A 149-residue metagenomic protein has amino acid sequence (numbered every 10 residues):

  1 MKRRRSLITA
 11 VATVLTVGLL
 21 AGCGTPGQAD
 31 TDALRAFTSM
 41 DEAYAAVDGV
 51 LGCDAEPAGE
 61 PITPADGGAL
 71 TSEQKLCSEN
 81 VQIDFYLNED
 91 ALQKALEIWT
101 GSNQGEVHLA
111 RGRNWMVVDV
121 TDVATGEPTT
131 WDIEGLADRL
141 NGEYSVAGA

Functional and structural regions predicted by a protein language model:
M1-V11: Bacterial N-terminal signal peptides that target proteins for export
G18-G22: C-terminal motif of bacterial Sec signal peptides marking the signal peptidase cleavage site
G24-G27: Bacterial signal peptide processing site
A29-A45, E134-A149: Low-complexity, Pro/Thr/Ser/Glu-rich flexible segments characteristic of extracytoplasmic/periplasmic regions
T38-G105: Short, solvent-exposed recognition patches
E79-N80, F85-A149: Extracytosolic low-complexity repeat regions of secreted or lipid-anchored proteins
